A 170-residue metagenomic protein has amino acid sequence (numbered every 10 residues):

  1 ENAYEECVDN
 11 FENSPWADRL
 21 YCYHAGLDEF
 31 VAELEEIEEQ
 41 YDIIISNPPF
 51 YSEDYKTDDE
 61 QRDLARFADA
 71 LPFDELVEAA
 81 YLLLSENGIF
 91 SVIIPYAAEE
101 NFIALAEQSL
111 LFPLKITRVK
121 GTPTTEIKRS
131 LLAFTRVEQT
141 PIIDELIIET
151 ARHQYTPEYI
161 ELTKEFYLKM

Functional and structural regions predicted by a protein language model:
N2-C7, F11, E99: Short alpha-helix immediately C-terminal to the canonical SAM-binding loop
E6, N10, S46-Y51, I93: Amphipathic alpha-helical repeat scaffolds
V8, E36, K56-D58, I103-A106: Short amphipathic alpha-helical segments
V8-D42: S-adenosyl-L-methionine
V31, D54, E100: Glycine/Thr-rich phosphate-binding loops of Rossmann-like dinucleotide-binding domains
E39-D42, P48-E75: Mobile active-site "lid"/loop adjacent to the S-adenosyl-L-methionine
L71-I127: Conserved Class I SAM-dependent methyltransferase catalytic core
E126-M170: SAM/dcSAM-binding transferase cores
